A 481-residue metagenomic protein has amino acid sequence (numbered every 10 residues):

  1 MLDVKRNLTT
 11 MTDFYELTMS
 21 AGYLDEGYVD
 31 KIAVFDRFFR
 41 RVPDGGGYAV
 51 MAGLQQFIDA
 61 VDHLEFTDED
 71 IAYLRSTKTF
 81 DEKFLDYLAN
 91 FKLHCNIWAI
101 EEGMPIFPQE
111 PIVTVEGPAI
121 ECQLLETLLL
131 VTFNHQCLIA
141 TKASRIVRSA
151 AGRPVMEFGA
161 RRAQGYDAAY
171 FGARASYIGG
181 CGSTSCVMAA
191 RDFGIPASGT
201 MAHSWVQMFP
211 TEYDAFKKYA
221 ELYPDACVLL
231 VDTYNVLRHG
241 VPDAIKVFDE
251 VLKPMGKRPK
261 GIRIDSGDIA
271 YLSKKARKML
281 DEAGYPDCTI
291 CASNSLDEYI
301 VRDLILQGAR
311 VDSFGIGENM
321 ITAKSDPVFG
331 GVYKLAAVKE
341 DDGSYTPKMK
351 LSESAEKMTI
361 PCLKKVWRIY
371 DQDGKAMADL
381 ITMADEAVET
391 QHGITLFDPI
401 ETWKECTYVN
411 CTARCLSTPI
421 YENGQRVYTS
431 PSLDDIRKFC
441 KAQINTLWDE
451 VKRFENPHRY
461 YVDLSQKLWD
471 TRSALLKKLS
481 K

Functional and structural regions predicted by a protein language model:
M1-D225, L252, K334-K481: Ordered alpha/beta subdomains of enzyme catalytic regions
S204-M377: Glycine-rich phosphate/ribose-binding loops and adjacent secondary-structure elements that form binding surfaces
